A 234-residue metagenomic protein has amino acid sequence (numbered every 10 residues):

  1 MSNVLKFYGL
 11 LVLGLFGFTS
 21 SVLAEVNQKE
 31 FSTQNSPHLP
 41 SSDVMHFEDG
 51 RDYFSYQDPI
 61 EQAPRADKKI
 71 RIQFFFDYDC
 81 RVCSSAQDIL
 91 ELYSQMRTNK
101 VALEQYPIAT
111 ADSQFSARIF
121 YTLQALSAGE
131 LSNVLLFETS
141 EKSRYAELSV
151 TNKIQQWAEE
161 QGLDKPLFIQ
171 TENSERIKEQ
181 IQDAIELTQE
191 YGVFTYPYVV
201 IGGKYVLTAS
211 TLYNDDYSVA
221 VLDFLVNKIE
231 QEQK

Functional and structural regions predicted by a protein language model:
M1-G9: Bacterial N-terminal signal peptides that target proteins for export
Y8-T19: Bacterial N-terminal signal peptides
S21-D112, I185, N227, Q233-K234: Extracytoplasmic thiol/disulfide redox context detector
I70-I72, T98-K100, L131-L135, G162-K165 (+1 more regions): A short alpha-helix capping/helix-coil boundary motif
D79, S94-R97, L123-S127, S140-R144 (+5 more regions): Sec/Tat-exported extracytoplasmic proteins
R81-Q155: Structural alpha/beta surface segment adjacent to cysteine/selenocysteine redox centers across thiol/disulfide enzymes
L135-F137, T151-N152, Q161-T171: A detector of long soluble domains/segments in diverse envelope-associated and cytosolic proteins
L163-K234: C-terminal cap of thioredoxin/glutaredoxin-like
